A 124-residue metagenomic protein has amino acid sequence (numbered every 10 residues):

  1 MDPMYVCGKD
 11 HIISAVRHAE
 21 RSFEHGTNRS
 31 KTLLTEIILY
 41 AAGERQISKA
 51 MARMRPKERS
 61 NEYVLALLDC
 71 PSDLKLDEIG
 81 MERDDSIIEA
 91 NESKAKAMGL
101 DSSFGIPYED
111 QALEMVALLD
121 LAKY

Functional and structural regions predicted by a protein language model:
M1-R55: Positively charged, polar, low-complexity stretches
M54-Y124: Glycine-rich, aromatic-bearing surface loops/beta-hairpins
